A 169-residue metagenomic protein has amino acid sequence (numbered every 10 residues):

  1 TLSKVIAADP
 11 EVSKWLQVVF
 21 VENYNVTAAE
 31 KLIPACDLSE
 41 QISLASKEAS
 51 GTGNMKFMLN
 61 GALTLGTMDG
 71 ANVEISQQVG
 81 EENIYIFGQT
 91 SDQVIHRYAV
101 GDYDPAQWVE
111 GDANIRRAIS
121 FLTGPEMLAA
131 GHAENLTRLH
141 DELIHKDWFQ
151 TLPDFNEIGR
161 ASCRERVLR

Functional and structural regions predicted by a protein language model:
T1-K31, A35: Catalytic cores of eukaryotic secretory-pathway lumenal/extracellular enzymes that build and remodel glycoconjugates
K31-C36, E40-R169: Catalytic binding pocket for nucleotide-activated donors in carbohydrate/polymer assembly enzymes
